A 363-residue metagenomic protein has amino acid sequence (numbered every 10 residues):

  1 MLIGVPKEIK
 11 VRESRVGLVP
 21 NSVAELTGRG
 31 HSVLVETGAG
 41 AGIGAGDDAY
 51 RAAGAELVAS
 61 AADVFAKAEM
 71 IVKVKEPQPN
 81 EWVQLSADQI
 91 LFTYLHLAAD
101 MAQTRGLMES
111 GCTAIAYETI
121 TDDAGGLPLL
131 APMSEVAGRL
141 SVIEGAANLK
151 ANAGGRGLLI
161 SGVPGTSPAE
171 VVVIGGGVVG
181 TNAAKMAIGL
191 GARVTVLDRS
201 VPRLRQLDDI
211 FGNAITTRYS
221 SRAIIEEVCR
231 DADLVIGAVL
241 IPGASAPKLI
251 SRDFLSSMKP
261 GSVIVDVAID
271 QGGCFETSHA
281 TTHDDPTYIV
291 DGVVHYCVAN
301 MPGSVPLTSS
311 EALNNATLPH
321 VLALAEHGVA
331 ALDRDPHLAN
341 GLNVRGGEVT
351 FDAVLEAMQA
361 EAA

Functional and structural regions predicted by a protein language model:
L2, E8, P79-E170, V298-N300: Glycine/serine-rich phosphate-binding loop and adjoining beta1-alpha1 elements at the start of nucleotide-handling
L2-G106, S110: An N-terminal-biased, well-structured beta-alpha scaffold segment characteristic of Rossmann-like dinucleotide-binding
P6-A45, G154-L240, T287: Glycine-rich phosphate/diphosphate-binding loop of Rossmann-like nucleotide-binding domains
E69, K75-E76, L95-H96, V239-G243 (+2 more regions): Short glycine-/small-residue-rich Rossmann-like dinucleotide-binding loops
E76, V136, G177-V178: Residue-level detector of alpha-helix initiation sites
E118-L159, I269, C274-A363: Adenosine-phosphate binding glycine-rich loop
D209-D291: Rossmann-like adenosine-cofactor binding region
